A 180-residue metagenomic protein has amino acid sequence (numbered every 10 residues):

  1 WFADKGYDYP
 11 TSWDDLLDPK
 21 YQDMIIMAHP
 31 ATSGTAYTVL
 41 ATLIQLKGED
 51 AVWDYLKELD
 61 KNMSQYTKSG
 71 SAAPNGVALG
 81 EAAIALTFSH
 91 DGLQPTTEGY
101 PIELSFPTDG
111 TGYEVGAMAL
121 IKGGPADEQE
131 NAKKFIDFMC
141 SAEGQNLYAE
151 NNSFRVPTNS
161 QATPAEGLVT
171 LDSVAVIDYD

Functional and structural regions predicted by a protein language model:
W1-D4, D23, A31-T35, H90-L93 (+3 more regions): Solvent-exposed loop/turn segments at secondary-structure junctions within structured extracellular/periplasmic domains
W1-E81: Extracytoplasmic ligand-binding site segments that recognize negatively charged/polar headgroups
W1-K5, A41, V115-E128, L147-Y148: A bilobed periplasmic-binding-protein/Venus flytrap-type ligand-binding module shared by bacterial periplasmic
K5, K20-A31, F138-A162: Periplasmic-binding protein-like
E49-A51, P157-D180: An extracytoplasmic/periplasmic, membrane-proximal ligand-sensing/linker region
A51-Y55, F88, G116, A126-M139 (+1 more regions): Short amphipathic alpha-helical coupling segments at ligand-binding clamshell hinges and other catalytic/signaling
Y55-D60, Y66-T67, G99-K122, T170: Periplasmic-binding protein-like
A78, A83-P101, N152: A ligand-binding cleft/hinge motif common to bilobed small-molecule-binding domains
